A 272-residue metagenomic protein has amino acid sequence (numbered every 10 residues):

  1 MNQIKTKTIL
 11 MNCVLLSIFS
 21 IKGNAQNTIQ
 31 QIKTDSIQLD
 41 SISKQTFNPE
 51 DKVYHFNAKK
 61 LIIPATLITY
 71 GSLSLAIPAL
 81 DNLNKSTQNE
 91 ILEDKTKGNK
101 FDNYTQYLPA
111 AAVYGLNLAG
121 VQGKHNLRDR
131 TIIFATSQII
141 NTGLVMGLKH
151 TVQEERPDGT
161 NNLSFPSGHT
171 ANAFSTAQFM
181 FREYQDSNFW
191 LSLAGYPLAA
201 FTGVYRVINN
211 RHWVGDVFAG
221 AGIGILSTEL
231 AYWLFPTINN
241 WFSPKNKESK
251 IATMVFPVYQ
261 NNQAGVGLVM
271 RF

Functional and structural regions predicted by a protein language model:
N2-L10: Bacterial N-terminal signal peptides that target proteins for export
K5, G123, L127-T131, A135 (+2 more regions): Hydrophobic, aromatic-rich alpha-helical transmembrane segments and their membrane-interface anchor motifs
L10-Q122, R130-F134, T151, N240-F256 (+2 more regions): N-terminal targeting leaders of membrane proteins
P64, I68, S72, Y107 (+6 more regions): Hydrophobic, lipid-facing residues on alpha-helical transmembrane segments of integral membrane proteins
L67-Y70, A110-V113, T142, A199-R206: Helical transmembrane-bundle signal
K95-K97, H125-I133, T160-S164, I208-N210: Extracellular loop and loop/strand-boundary signature of outer-membrane beta-barrel proteins
L118-K124, E183-D186: Juxtamembrane helix-break-helix junctions at the cytosolic face of small multi-pass alpha-helical membrane proteins
K149, E154, D158-Q260, G265 (+1 more regions): Membrane-embedded catalytic cores of phosphoryl/pyrophosphoryl-handling enzymes
